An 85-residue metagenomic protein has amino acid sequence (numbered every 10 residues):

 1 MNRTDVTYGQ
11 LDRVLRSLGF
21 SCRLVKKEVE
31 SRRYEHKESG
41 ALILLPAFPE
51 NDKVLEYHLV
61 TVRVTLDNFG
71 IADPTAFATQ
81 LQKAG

Functional and structural regions predicted by a protein language model:
M1-C22, N68: Polyanion-binding surface elements
M1-V6, P49-V54, V64-A72: Short, exposed beta-strand "edge-strand" segments with a Pro/Gly-rich flavor and a Y/T-containing core
S21-V60: A short, structured beta-strand/loop element
E56-G85: C-terminal structural segments of small proteins and small subunits
